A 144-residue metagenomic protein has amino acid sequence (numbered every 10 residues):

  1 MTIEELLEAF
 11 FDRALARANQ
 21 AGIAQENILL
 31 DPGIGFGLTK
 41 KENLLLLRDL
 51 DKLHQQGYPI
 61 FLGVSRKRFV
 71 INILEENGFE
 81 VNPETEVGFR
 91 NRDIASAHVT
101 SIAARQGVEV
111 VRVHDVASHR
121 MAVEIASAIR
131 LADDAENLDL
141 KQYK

Functional and structural regions predicted by a protein language model:
M1-A21, G37-K144: Active-site-adjacent loop and "lid" segments of alpha/beta metabolic enzymes
A24-N27: Short acidic capping loops at alpha-helix termini that bridge into adjacent secondary structure
I34: Acidic/histidine-rich catalytic cores of soluble enzymes
